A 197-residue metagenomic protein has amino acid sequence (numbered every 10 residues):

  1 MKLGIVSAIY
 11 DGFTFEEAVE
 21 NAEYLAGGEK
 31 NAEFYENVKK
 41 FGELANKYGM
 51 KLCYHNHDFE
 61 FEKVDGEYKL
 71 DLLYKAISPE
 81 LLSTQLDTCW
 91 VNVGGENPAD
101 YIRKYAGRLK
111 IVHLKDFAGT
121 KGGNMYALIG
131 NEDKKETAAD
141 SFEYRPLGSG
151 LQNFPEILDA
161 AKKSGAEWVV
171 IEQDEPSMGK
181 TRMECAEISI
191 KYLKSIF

Functional and structural regions predicted by a protein language model:
M1-L25, E29, N46-K47, G119 (+2 more regions): N-terminal pre-domain/capping segments
I5, A22, L52, D87 (+5 more regions): Conserved, mostly hydrophobic/aromatic
V6-Y10, A26, H57-F59, D87-V93 (+3 more regions): Active-site beta-loop-alpha junctions enriched in small/polar residues
E17-T84, K104, M183: Active-site acidic/histidine proton-transfer and metal-coordination neighborhood in alpha/beta enzyme cores
V38, L109, I190: Short amphipathic alpha-helical/adjacent loop interface patches that line ligand and macromolecule-binding sites
K63-E67, N92-A166, G179-E184: Gly/Pro-rich active-site loop or hairpin
D174-F197: Aromatic-rich peripheral "rim/lid" segments of glycoside hydrolase catalytic domains that contact and position glycan
